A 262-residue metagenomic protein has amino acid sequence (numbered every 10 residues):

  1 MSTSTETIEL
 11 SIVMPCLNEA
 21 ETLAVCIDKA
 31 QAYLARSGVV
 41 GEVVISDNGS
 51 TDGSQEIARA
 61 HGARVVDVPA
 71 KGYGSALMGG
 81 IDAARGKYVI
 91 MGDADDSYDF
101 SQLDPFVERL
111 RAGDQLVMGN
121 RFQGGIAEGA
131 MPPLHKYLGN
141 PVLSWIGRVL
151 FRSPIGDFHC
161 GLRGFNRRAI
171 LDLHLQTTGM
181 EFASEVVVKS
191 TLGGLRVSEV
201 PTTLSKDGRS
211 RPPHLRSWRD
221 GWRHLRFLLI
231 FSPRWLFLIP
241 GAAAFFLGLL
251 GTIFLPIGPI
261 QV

Functional and structural regions predicted by a protein language model:
M1-A32, V39: N-proximal low-complexity "stem/linker" segments adjacent to membrane-targeting elements
M1-I8, R152, L175-V262: Hydrophobic helical membrane-anchoring modules
I12, L23, A30, G80 (+6 more regions): Residue-level signature of catalytic and energy-coupling elements of molecular machines, predominantly ATP/GTP-dependent
E19-T22, S50, Y73, D99: Donor nucleotide-sugar binding loop of glycosyltransferases
S37-V44, Q55-A83: Conserved donor nucleotide-binding strand/loop of the catalytic core
D47-Q55, D96: A conserved acidic beta->alpha catalytic loop
V68-A83, Y88, F100-M180, D207-F227 (+2 more regions): Acceptor/aglycone-binding surface of glycosyltransferases and processive sugar-polymer synthases
